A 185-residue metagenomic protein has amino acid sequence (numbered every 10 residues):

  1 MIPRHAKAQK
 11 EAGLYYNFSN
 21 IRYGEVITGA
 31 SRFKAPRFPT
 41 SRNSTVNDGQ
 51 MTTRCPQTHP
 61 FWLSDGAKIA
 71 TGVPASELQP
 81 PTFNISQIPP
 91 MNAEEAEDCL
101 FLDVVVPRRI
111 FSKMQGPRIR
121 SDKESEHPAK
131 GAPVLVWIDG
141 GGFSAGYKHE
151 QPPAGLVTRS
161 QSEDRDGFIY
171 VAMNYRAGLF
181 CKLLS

Functional and structural regions predicted by a protein language model:
M1-L183: Non-catalytic accessory segments of hydrolases
